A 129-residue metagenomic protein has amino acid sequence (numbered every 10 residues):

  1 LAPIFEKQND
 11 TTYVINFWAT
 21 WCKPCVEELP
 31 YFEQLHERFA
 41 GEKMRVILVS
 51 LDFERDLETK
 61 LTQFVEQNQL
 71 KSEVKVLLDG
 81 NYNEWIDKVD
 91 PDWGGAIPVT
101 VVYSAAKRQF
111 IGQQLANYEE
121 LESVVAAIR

Functional and structural regions predicted by a protein language model:
L1-Y13, H36: A short beta-strand-turn-helix
Q8-Y13, E42-R45, L70-E73, A105: Loop/turn elements at helix/coil->beta-strand transitions in domains of secreted/extracellular proteins
T11-Y13, W18-W21, F53: Short pre-active-site segment immediately N-terminal to redox-active cysteine/selenocysteine motifs in thiol-based
F17-Q34: Conserved redox-active cysteine motifs that mediate thiol-disulfide chemistry, especially di-cysteine Cys-X(1-2)-Cys
E28-Y31, L57, N117, V124: Stable alpha-helical elements in mature extracytoplasmic
Y31-N68, N81-D87: Structural microenvironment flanking redox-active thiols in thiol-disulfide oxidoreductases
F64-I97, A105: Short, internal strand/loop/helix patches that form the active-site neighborhood or redox-interaction surface
I97-R129: Thiol-/selenol-based redox modules, centered on thioredoxin-like and closely related oxidoreductase domains
